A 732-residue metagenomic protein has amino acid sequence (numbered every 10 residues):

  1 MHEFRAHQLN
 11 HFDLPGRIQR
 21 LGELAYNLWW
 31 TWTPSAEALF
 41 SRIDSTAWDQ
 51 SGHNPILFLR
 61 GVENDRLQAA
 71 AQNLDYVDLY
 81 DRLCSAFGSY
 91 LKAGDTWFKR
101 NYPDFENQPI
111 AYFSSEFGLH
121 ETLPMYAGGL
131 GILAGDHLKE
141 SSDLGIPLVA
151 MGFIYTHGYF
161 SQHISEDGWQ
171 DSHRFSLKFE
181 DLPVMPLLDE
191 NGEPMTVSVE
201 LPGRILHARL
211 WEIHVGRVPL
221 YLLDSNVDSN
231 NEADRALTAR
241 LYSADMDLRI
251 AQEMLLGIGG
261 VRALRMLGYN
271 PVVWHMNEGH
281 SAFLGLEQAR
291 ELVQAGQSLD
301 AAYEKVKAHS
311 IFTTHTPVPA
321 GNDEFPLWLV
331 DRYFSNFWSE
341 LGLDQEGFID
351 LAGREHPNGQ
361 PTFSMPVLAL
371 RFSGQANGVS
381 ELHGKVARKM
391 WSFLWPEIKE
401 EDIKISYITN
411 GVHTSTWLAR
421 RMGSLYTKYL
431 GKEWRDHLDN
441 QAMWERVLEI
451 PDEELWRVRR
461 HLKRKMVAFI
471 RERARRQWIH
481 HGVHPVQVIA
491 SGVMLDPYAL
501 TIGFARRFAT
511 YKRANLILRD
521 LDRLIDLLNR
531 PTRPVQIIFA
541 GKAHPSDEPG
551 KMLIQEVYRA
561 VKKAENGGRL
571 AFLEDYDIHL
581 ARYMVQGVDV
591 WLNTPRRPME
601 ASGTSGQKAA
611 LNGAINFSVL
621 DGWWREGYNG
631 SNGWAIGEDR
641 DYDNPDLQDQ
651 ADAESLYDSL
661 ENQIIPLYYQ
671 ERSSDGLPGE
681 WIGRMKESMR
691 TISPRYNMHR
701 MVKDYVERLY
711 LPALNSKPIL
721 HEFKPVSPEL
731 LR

Functional and structural regions predicted by a protein language model:
M1-R732: Catalytic cores of carbohydrate-active enzymes across secretory and cytosolic contexts
